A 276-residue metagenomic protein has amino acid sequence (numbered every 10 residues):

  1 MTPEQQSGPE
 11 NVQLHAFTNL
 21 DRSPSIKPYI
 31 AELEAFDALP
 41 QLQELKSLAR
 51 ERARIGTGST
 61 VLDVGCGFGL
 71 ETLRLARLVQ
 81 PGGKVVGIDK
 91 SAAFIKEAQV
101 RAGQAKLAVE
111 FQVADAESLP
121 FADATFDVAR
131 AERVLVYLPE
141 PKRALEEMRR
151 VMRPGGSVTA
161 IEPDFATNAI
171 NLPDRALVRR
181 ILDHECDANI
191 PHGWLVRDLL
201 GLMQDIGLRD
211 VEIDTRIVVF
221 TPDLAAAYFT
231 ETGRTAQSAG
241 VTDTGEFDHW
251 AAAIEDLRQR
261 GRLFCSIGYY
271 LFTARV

Functional and structural regions predicted by a protein language model:
T2-F36, E212-C265: C-terminal helical/coil "lid" or tail adjacent to the Rossmann-like core of SAM-dependent
P40-T57, R74: Conserved alpha-helix/loop element of class I SAM-dependent methyltransferases that forms part of the SAM/SAH-binding
T60-V64, F68-S118, R143: Class I SAM-dependent methyltransferase SAM/SAH-binding core
E117-V128: A short acidic, Gly/Pro-enriched loop at the edge of an enzyme's catalytic core that lines a small-molecule cofactor
D127-E140: A short SAM/SAH-binding and catalytic strip from SAM-dependent methyltransferases
K142-S157: A short glycine-rich, Lys/Arg-flanked "PGG" loop and its adjoining helix->strand segment in the class I
T159-L224, A239: Conserved catalytic/acceptor-binding region of the Class I
I206-R209, Y269-V276: Core SAM-dependent methyltransferase catalytic element
